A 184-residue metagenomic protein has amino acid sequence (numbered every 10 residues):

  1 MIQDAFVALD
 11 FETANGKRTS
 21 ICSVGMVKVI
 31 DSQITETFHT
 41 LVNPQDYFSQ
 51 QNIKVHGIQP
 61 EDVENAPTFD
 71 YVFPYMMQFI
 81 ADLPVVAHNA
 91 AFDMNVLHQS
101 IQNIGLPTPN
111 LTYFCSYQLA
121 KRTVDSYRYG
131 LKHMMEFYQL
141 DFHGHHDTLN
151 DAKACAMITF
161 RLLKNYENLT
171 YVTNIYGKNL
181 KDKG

Functional and structural regions predicted by a protein language model:
M1, M157-G184: Acidic two-metal-ion nuclease catalytic site recognized across multiple nuclease folds, prominently DnaQ/RNase D-T
M1-L111, D125-R128, K132-H146: Conserved non-catalytic scaffold segment of RNase H-like nuclease domains
V72, A120, A154-C155: Short Asp/Glu-rich motifs
N95, Q118, K153: Active-site phosphate/pyrophosphate-handling residues
T108-S116, A120: Short, acidic/small-residue loops that bind anionic groups at enzyme active sites
D147-F160: Acidic, divalent-metal-coordinating active-site segment for phosphoryl/phosphodiester hydrolysis, typified by short
